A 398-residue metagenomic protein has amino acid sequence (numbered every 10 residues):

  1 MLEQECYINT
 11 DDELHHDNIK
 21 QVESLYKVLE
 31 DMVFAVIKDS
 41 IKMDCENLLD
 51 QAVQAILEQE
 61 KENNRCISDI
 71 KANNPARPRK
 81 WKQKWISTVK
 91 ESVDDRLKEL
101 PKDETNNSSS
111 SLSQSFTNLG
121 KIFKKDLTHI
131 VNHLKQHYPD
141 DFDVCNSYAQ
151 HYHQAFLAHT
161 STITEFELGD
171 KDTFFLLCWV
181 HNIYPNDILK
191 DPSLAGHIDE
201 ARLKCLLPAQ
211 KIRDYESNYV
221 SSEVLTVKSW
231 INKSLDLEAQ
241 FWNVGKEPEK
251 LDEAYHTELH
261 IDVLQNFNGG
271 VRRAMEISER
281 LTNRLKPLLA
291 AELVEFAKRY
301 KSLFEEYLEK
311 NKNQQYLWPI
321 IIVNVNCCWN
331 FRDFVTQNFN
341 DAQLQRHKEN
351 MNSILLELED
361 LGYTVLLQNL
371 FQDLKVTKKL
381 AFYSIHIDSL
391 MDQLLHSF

Functional and structural regions predicted by a protein language model:
M1-V244: Extended, noncatalytic alpha-helical scaffold/tether regions
Q210-F398: Extended alpha-helical rod/solenoid/coiled-coil scaffold segments used as assembly/tethering elements in large
